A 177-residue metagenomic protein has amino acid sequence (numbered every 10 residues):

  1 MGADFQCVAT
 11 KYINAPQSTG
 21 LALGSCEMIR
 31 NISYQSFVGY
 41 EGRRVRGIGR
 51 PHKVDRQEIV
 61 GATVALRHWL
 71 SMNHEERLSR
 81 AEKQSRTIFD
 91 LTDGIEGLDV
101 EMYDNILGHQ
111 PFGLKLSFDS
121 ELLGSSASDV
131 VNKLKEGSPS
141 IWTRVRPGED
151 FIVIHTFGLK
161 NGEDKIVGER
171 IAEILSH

Functional and structural regions predicted by a protein language model:
M1-A9: Active-site pre-lysine segment of PLP-dependent enzymes
Q6, A22, P139-W142: Functionally constrained cores in energy, signaling, and assembly domains
V8-E96, M102-H109: Active-site C-terminal subdomain of aminotransferase-like
F89-E173: Conserved C-terminal alpha-helix-loop-beta "cap" of PLP-dependent enzymes that closes/shapes the active-site mouth
